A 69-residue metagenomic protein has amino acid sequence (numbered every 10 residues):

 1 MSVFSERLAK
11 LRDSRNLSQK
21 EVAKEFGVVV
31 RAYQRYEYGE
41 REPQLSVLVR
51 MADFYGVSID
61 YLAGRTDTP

Functional and structural regions predicted by a protein language model:
M1-V3: A detector for short, charged/polar N-terminal pre-domain segments
E6-E25, R50: Short basic helix-loop element that most often maps to the first helix and adjoining turn of HTH DNA-binding modules
L8, V22-A23, Y33-Y36, L62: Conserved hydrophobic/aromatic packing and binding residues within compact polymer-binding modules
K10, S14, F54-V57, T68: Conserved amphipathic alpha-helical interaction elements at protein-protein interfaces in regulatory, energy-coupling
G27, S46-Y61: DNA major-groove recognition helix of helix-turn-helix/homeodomain DNA-binding modules
G27-E42: Recognition helix of helix-turn-helix/homeodomain-like DNA-binding domains that insert into the DNA major groove
E40, V57, R65: Gly/Ser/Thr-rich helix-start
A63-P69: Short, charged recognition helix plus adjacent turn of helix-turn-helix-like nucleic-acid-binding domains
